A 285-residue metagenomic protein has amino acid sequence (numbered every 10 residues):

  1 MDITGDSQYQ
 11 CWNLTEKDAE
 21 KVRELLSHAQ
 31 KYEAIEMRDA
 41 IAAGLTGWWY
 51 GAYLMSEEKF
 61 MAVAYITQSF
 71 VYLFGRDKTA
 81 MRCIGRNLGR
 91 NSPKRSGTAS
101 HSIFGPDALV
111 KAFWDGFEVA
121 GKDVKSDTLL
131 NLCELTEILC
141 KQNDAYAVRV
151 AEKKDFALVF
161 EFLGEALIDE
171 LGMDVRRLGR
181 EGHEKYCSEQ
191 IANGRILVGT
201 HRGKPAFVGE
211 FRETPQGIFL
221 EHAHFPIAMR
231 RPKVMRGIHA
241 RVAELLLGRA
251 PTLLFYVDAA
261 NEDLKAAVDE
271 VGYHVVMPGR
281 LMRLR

Functional and structural regions predicted by a protein language model:
M1-I35, I138-R176: Short amphipathic alpha-helix that is part of the acyltransferase structural core
S7-Q10, L14, Q30, M37-S96 (+3 more regions): Conserved donor-binding loop and adjoining core beta-sheet/short helix segment in diverse acyl/aminoacyl transferases
K17, T79, A108, E262-D263: Short alpha-helical
Q30-W49, V175-I196: Active-site rim helix/loop that mediates acceptor-substrate recognition in acyltransferases
F60, T67-Y146, F255, G279-R285: Acyl-donor-binding surface of acyltransferase catalytic domains
T79-R90, F225, R231-L247, A266 (+1 more regions): Conserved acetyl-CoA-binding loop-helix of GNAT-fold acetyltransferases
P106, V159, L220: Residue-level signal for inorganic ion chemistry
I196-G199, P205-F219, M235-R236, L245-R285: Contiguous, function-dense segments enriched for cysteine-driven chemistry and partner/ligand-binding capacity
